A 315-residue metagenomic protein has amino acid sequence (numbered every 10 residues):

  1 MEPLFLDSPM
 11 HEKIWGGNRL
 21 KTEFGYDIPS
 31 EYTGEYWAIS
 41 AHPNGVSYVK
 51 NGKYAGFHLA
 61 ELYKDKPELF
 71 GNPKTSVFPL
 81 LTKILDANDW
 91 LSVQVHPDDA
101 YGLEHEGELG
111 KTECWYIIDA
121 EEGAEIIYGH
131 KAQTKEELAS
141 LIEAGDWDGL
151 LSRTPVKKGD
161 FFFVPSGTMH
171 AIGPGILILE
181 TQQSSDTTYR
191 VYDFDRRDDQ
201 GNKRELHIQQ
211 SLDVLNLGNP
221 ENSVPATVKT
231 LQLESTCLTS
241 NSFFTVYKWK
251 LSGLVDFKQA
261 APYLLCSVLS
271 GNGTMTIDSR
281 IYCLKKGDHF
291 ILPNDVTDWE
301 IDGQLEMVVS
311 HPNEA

Functional and structural regions predicted by a protein language model:
M1-Q133, D195-E221, V246, A315: Transition-metal
V77, L85-W90, D99, L109 (+5 more regions): Ligand-binding loop in jelly-roll beta-barrel domains
T82-K83, L91, E113-Y116, R153-T154 (+3 more regions): His/acidic/aromatic-lined binding-pocket segments of jelly-roll/cupin-type domains and related regulatory beta-sandwich
S140-D148, S270-T274: Short, structured beta-strand/loop micro-motifs enriched in basic residues and often containing a Trp
E143-L150, F161-F163, M169-P220: An exposed, glycine/acidic-rich loop-and-rim segment of catalytic or binding clefts
L151-F163, D278-V296: Short acidic-glycine-tyrosine-enriched beta hairpin
Y189-L254, A260: C-terminal amphipathic alpha-helical segment
L254-D256, G271-T276, H289: Short beta-strand segments in beta-sandwich/barrel cores
